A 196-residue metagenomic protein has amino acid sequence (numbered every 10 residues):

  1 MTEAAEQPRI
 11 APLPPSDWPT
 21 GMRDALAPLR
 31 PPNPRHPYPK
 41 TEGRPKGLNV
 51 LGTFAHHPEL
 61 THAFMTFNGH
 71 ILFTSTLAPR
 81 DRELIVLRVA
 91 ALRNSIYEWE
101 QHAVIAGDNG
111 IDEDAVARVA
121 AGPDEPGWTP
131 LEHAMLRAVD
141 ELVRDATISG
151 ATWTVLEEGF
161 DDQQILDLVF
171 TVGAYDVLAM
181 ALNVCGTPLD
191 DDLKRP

Functional and structural regions predicted by a protein language model:
M1-P79: Secretory/endomembrane lumenal or extracellular ectodomains immediately following the signal peptide
L51-F54, F64-I71, L84-A90, V119-A120 (+2 more regions): Short alpha-helical scaffolding segments that buttress acidic/His motifs in well-ordered protein cores
L60-H62, V89-N109, E113: Conserved alpha-helical segments that form or flank metal/cofactor-binding pockets of metalloenzymes
L72-L77, E125-G127, T154-E158: Short amphipathic alpha-helical boundary/capping segments
A103-T129: Histidine/lysine/aspartate-rich catalytic loop segments that bind and position anionic ligands
T129-V169: Acidic/histidine-rich alpha-helical segments that form the ligand environment of transition-metal centers
V155-L156, Q164, G173, L182-P196: Acidic, carboxylate-rich catalytic segments that either coordinate divalent cations
